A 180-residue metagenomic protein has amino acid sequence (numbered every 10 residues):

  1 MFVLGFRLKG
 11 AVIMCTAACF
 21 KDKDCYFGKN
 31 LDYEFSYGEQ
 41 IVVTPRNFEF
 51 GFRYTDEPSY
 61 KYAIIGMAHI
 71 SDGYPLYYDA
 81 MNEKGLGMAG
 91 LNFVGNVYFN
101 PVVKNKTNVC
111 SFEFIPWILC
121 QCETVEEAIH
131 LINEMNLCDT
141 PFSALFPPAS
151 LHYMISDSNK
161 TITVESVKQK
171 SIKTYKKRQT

Functional and structural regions predicted by a protein language model:
M1-I13: Short, Lys/Arg-enriched N-terminal segments with co-localized hydrophobic residues within the first ~10-30 amino acids
V3, A68-I70, T140-F146: Short linear motifs in intrinsically disordered
I13, I41, I64-I65, I70 (+5 more regions): Weak global preference for isoleucine
I13-T107, D139: A contiguous strand-loop segment
G90, K104-C138: Alpha/propeptide regions of enzymes that mature by internal proteolysis
C122-T180: Accessory structured domains or lobes within enzymes
